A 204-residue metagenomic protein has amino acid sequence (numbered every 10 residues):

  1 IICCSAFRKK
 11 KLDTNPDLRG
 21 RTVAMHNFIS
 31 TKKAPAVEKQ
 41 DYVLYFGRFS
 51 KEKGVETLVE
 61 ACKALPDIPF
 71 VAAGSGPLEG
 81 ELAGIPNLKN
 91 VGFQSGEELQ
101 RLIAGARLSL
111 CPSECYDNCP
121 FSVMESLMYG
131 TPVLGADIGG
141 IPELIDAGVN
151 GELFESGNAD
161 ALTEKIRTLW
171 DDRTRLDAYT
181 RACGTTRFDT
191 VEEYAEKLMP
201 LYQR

Functional and structural regions predicted by a protein language model:
I1-A34: Donor nucleotide-sugar binding/catalytic pocket of nucleotide-sugar-dependent glycosyltransferases
I2, I29, P35-K53, V59-K63 (+1 more regions): Conserved donor-binding/catalytic core segment of Leloir-type glycosyltransferases
G80-R101: Nucleotide-activated donor-binding/catalytic signature segment of Leloir-type glycosyltransferases, i.e., the conserved
G92-F93, A147-G148, E152-A159, T168-R173: Conserved acidic donor-binding segment of nucleotide-sugar-dependent glycosyltransferases
Q100, N118, V123-M128, P142-E143 (+1 more regions): Short alpha-helical segment that forms part of, or immediately flanks, the ligand-binding pocket in carbohydrate-active
R107, G130: A short alpha->beta transition loop at the rim of the catalytic pocket in nucleotide-sugar-dependent
C111, P132-G135: Short hydrophobic beta-strand element within catalytic cores of glycosyltransferases and related nucleotide-activated
T174-Q203: A charged, aromatic-enriched C-terminal amphipathic alpha-helix characteristic of glycosyltransferases across folds
